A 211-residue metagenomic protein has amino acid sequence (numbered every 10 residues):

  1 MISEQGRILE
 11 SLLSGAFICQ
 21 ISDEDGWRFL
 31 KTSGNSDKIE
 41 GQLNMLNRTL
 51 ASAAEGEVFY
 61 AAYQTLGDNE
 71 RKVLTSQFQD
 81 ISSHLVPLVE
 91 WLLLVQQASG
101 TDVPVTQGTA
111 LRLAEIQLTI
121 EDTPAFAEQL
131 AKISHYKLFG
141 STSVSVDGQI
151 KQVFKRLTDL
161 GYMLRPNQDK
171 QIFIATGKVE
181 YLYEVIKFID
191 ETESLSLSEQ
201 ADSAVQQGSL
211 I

Functional and structural regions predicted by a protein language model:
M1-S83: Eukaryotic partner-binding/assembly regions in large regulatory complexes
Q5-I21, L92-A131: Short amphipathic alpha-helical interface segments
K31-I39, T142-D159: Short amphipathic alpha-helical interaction segments
N44-A53, T158-Q168: A short, conserved structural fragment
A53-T119: Short basic alpha-helical hairpin corresponding to helix-turn-helix/winged-helix-like nucleic-acid-binding
E57-A61, K170-T176: Minor-groove-contacting beta-hairpin "wing" of winged helix-turn-helix DNA-binding domains
S76-D80, K178-I211: Short, amphipathic alpha-helical interaction segments positioned at domain boundaries
D122-D147: Short, positively charged loop/turn segments that connect secondary-structure elements
